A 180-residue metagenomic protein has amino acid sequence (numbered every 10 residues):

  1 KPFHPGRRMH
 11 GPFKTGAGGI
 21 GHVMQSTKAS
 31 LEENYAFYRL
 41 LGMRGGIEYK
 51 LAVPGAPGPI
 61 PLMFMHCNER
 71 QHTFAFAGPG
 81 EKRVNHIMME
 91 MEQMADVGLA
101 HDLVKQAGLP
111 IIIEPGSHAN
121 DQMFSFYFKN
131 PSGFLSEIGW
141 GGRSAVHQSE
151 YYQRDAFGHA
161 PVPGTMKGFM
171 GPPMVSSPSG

Functional and structural regions predicted by a protein language model:
K1-P2, P12, H72-F76, G116: Intrinsic, low-complexity N-terminal interaction/targeting segments
P2-E32, R44-I47, K82-M89, F169 (+1 more regions): N-terminal beta-strand motif that seeds the catalytic metal site of vicinal oxygen chelate
G19, P59, R70, R83 (+1 more regions): Exposed loop/turn and edge beta-strand positions of beta-sandwich/beta-sheet ligand-binding modules
H22, P61, H72-F74, H86 (+1 more regions): Histidine-centered active-site/metal-ligand motif
S26-Q71: Core segments of cupin and vicinal oxygen chelate
S26-Y35, M88-S136, W140-Q148, Y152-G180: Vicinal oxygen chelate
V53-P57, P79, S117-D121: A short beta-turn/loop motif at secondary-structure boundaries
R70, A77-K82, K105: Flexible internal linker/loop segments at domain or repeat junctions
